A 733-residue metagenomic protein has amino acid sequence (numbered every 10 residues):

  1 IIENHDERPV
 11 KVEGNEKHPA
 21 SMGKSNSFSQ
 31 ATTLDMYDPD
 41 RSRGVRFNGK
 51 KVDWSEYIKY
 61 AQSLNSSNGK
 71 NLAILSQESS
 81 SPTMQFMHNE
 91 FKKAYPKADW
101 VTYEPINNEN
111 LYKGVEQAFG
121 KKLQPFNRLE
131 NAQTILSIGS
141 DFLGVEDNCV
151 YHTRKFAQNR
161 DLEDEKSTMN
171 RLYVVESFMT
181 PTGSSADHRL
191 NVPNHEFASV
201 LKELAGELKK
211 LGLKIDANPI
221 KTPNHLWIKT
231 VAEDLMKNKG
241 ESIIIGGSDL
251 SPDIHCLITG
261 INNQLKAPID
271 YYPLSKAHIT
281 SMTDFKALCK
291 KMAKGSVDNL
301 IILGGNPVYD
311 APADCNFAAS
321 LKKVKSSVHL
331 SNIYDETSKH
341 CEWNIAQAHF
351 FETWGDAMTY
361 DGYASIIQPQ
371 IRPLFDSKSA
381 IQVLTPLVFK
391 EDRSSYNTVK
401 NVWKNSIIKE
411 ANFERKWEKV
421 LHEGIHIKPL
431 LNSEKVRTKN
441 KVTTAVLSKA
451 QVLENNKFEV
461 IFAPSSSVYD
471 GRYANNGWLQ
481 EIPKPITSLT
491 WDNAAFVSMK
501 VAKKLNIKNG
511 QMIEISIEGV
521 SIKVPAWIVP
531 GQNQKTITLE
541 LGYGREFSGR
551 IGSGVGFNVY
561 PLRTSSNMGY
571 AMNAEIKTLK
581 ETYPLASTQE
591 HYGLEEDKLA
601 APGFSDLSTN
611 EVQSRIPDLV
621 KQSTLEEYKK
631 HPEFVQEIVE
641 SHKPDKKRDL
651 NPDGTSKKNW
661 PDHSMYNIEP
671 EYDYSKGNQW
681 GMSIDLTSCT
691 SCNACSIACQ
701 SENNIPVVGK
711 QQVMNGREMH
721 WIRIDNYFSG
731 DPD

Functional and structural regions predicted by a protein language model:
I1-T222, K229, T490-F496, K500-D733: N-terminal export/assembly segments and adjacent metallocofactor-ligating motifs of anaerobic energy-metabolism
A73-L75, I135-G139, I243-I245, D298-G304 (+3 more regions): Structural motif
V145-K166, P312-V328, Y363-I366: A short, gly/pro- and small-residue-rich
H188-A293, N405-W417: Active-site phosphate/pyrophosphate-binding segments
M292, Y309-E352, L505: Hydrophobic alpha/beta core scaffold segments
I333-Q368, E718-M719, I724: Flexible glycine/proline-rich, aromatic-decorated loop/lid segments
S365-K428: Long, C-terminal catalytic modules of enzymes
N405-T487: Long, low-complexity segments enriched in small/aliphatic residues
